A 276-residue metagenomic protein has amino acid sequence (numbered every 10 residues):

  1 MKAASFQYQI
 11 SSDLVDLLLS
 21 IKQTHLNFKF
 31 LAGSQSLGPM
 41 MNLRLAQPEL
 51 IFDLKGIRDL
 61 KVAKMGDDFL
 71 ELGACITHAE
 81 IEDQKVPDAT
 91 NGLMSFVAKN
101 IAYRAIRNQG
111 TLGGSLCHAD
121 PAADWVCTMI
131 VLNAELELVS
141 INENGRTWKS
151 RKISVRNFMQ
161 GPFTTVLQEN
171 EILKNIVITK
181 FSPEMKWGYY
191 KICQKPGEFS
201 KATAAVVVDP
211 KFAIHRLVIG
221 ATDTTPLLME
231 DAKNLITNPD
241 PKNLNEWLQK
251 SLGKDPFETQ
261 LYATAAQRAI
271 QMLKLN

Functional and structural regions predicted by a protein language model:
M1-N276: C-terminal structural segment of proteins
